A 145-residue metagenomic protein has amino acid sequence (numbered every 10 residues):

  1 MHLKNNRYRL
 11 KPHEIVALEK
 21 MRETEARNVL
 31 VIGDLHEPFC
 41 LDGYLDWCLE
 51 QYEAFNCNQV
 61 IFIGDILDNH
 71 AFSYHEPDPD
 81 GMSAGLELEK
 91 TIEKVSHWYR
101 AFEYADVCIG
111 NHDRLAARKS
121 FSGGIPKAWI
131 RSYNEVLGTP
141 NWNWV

Functional and structural regions predicted by a protein language model:
M1-I32: Acidic, histidine-bearing metal-coordination/catalytic regions of metal-dependent phosphoesterases
K20-A26, D42, N143-V145: Unusually extended, aromatic-enriched hydrophobic runs near protein termini
I32-N143: Core catalytic region of metal-dependent phosphoesterases/phosphodiesterases, especially metallo-beta-lactamase-like
